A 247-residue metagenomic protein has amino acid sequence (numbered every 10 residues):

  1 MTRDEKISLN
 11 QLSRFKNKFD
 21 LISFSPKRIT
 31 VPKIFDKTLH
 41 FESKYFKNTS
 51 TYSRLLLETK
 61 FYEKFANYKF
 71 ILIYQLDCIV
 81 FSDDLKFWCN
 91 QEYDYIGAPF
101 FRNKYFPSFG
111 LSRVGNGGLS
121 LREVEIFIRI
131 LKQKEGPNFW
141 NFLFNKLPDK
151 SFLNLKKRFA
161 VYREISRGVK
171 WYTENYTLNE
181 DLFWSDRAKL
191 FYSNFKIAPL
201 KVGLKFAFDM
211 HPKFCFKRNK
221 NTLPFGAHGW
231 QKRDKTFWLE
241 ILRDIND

Functional and structural regions predicted by a protein language model:
M1-S53, T59-F70: N-terminal anchoring/stem segment of glycosyltransferases
S23-F24, Q75, G97, W171-T173: Short beta-strand segments
S25-K27, L39-Y45, G97-F100, A188 (+2 more regions): Residues at the C-termini of beta-strands that transition into short coil/loop
K33, S82-L85, L131: Short glycine-/acidic-enriched loop or helix-start segments at secondary-structure transitions that form or flank
Y68, Y93, Y192-N194: Short, high-confidence coil segments that cap the C-terminus of an alpha-helix and link into the following beta-strand
Y68-V80: Short beta-strand-to-loop acidic/aromatic patch adjacent to the donor-nucleotide binding site
C78-S112: Conserved donor-nucleotide/metal-binding helix-loop-beta segment in metal-dependent transferases, i.e., the alpha-helix
N116-D247: Catalytic core and acceptor-binding pocket of nucleotide-sugar-dependent glycosyltransferases
